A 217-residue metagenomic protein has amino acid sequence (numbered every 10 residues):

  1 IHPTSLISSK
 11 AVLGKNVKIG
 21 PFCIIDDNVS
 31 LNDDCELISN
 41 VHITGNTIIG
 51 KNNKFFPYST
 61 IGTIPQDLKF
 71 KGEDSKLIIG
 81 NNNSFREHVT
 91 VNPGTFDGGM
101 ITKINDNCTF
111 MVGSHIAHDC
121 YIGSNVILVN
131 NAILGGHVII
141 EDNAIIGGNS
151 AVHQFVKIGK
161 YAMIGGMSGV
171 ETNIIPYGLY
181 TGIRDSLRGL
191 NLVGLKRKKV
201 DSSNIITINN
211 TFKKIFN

Functional and structural regions predicted by a protein language model:
I1-S186: Structural signal for interior beta-strand "rungs" in well-ordered beta-sheet cores of soluble enzyme domains
Y180-K198: Conserved beta-strand-loop-alpha-helix hinge in the C-terminal portion of ABC ATPase nucleotide-binding domains
K196-N217: An accessory alpha-helical subdomain
